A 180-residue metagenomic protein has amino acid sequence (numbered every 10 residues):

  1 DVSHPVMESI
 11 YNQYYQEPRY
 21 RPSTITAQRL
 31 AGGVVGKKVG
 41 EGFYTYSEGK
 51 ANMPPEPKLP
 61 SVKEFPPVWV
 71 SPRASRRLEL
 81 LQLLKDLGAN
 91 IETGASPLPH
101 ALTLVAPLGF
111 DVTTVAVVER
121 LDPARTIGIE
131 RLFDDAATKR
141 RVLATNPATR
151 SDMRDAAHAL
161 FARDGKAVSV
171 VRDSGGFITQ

Functional and structural regions predicted by a protein language model:
D1-Q180: N-terminal glycine-rich phosphate-binding loop for ADP-containing cofactors
